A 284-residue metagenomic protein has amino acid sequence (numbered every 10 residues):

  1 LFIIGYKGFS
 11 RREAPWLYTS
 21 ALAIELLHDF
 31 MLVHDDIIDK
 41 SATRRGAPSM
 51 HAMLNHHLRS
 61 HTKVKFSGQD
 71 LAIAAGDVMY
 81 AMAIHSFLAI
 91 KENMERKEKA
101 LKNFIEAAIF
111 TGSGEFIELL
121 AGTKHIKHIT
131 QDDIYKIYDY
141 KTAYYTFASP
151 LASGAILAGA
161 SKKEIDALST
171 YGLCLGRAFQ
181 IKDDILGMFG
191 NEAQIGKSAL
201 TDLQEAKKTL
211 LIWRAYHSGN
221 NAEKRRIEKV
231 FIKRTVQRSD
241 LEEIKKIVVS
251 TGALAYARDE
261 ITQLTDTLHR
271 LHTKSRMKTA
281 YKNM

Functional and structural regions predicted by a protein language model:
L1-M284: All-alpha prenyltransferase/terpene-synthase fold signal
